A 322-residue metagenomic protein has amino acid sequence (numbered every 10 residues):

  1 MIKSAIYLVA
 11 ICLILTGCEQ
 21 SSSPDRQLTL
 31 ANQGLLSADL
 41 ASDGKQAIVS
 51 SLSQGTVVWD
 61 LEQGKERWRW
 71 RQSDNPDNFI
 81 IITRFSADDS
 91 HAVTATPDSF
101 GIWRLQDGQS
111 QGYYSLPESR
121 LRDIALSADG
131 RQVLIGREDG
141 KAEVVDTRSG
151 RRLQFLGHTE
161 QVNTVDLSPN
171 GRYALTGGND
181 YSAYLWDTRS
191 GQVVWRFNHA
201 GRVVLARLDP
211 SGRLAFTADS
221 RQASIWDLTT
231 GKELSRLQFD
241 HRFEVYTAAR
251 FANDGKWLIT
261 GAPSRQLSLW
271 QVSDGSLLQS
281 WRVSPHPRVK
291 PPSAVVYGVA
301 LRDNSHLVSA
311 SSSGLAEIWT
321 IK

Functional and structural regions predicted by a protein language model:
I2-Y7, C12-K322: WD40-repeat beta-propeller superdomains and closely related acidic/aromatic-rich repeat-like regions
